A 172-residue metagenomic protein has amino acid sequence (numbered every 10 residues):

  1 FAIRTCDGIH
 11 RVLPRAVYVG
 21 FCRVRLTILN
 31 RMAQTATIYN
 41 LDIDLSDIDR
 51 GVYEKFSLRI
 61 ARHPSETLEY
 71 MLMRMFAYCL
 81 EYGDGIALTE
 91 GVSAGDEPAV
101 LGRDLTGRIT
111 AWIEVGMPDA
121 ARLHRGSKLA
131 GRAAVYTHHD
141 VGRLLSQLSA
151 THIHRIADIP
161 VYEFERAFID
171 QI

Functional and structural regions predicted by a protein language model:
F1-H10: Extreme N-terminal basic, low-complexity initiation segments that serve as generic localization/processing leaders
F21-C22: Intrinsic disorder
D47-V92: Acidic-basic catalytic patches of nuclease active cores, encompassing PD-(D/E)XK and other metal-cofactor nuclease
A87-L105: Long amphipathic N-terminal alpha/beta scaffold segment
V100-G102, G107-L123, A133: Conserved catalytic cores of phosphodiester-cleaving nucleases, focusing on short active-site segments
L123-S127, D140: Short Lys/Arg-rich amphipathic alpha-helical segments
A130-Y136, A157-V161: Hydrophobic beta-strand segments of well-ordered beta-sheets in folded domains
L145-I172: Domain-level recognition of nuclease-like catalytic cores that cleave nucleotide substrates
